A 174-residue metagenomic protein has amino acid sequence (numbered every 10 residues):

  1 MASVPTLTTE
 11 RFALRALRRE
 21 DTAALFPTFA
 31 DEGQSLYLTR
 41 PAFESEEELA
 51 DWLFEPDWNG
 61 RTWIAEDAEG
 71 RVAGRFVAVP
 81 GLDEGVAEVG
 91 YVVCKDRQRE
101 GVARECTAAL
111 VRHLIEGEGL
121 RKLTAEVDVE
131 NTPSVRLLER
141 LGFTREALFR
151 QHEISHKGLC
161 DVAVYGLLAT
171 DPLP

Functional and structural regions predicted by a protein language model:
M1-L36, T62-P174: Acyl-donor (CoA/ACP) binding surface of acyl/acetyltransferases
G33-L53: Conserved GNAT-fold acetyl-CoA-binding loop/helix
E44-E47, P56-W58, C94-K95: Juxtamembrane/interface motifs at transmembrane-helix termini
F54-N59, F143: Short loop/turn motifs at secondary-structure junctions and domain boundaries
